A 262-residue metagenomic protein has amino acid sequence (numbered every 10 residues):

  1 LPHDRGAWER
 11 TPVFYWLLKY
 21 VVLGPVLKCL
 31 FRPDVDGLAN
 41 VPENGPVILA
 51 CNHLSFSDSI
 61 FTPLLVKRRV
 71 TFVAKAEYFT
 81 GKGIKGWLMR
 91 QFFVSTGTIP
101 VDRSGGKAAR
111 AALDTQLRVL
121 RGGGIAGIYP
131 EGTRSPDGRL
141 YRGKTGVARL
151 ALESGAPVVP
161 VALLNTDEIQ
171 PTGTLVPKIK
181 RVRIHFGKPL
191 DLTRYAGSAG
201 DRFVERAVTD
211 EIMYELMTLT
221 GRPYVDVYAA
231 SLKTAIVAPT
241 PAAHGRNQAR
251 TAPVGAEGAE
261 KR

Functional and structural regions predicted by a protein language model:
P2-G37, E43, R68, I84-T96: A transmembrane-helix-recognition feature enriched in membrane-embedded lipid enzymes and envelope glyco-/phospholipid
P2-R10, F14, R110-R262: Non-catalytic C-terminal accessory region of glycerolipid acyltransferases and related lyso-lipid remodeling enzymes
V21, P33-L38, D58-S59, G86 (+2 more regions): A generic local structural motif
V22-G24, S95-R103, P130-R134: Short, basic, glycine/proline-bearing loop/turn elements
P25, L38-N40, T62-L64, R90-Q91 (+2 more regions): Short secondary-structure boundary/capping segments
K28, E43-G106: Catalytic core of membrane glycerolipid acyltransferases/transacylases, capturing the structured, soluble-facing
K28-V35, A108-R110, T166-E168: Short gly/ser/thr-rich secondary-structure transition/capping motifs
A39, A76, D102-S104, A162 (+1 more regions): Residues at the C-termini of beta-strands that transition into short coil/loop
